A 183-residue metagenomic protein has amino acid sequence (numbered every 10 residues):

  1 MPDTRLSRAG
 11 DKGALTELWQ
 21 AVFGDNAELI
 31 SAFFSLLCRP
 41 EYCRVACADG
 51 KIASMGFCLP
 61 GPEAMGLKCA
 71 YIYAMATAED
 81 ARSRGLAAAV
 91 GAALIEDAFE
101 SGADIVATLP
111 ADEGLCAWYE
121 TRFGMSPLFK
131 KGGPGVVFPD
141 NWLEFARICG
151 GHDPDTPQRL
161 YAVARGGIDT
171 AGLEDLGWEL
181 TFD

Functional and structural regions predicted by a protein language model:
T4-S7, K12-A76: A conserved beta-strand-loop-helix scaffold within acyl/acetyltransferase catalytic domains
G13, C116-A117: Alpha-helical elements of the RecA-like P-loop NTPase motor core of helicases
M55, L128-K130: Residue-level detector of high-confidence beta-strand sites
T77, S83-A98: Conserved acetyl-CoA-binding loop-helix of GNAT-fold acetyltransferases
G91, A98-A111: Conserved GNAT acetyl-CoA-binding A-motif
G91, G114-L115, P134-F138: Short glycine/proline-centered loop/turn elements that form peptide/ligand docking sites
Y119-E120, M125, A146: Conserved active-site tyrosine of GNAT-family acetyltransferases
G133-D183: Intrinsically disordered, low-complexity, positively biased terminal segments
